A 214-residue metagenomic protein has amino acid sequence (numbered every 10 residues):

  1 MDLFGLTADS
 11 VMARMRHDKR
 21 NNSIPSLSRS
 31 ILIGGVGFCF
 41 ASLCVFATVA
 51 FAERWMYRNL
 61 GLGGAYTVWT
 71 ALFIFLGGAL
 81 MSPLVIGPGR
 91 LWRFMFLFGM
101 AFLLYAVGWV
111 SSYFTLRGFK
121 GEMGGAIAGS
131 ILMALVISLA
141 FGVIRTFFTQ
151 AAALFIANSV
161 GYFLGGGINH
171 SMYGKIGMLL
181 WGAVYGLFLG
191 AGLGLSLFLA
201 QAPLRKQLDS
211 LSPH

Functional and structural regions predicted by a protein language model:
M1-L91, I176, F198-H214: N-terminal topogenic module of multi-pass integral membrane proteins
D2, I31-G34, F75, Y105 (+7 more regions): Generic detector of intrinsically disordered, low-complexity, polar/charged segments
D2-F4, G87, L91-M100, Y105-G108 (+2 more regions): Long, compositionally biased intrinsically disordered regulatory segments in eukaryotic proteins
G35-V36, W92-G108, Q150-G161: Transmembrane alpha-helical segments of multi-pass membrane proteins
C44, T48-A52, L80-M81, L104-T115 (+6 more regions): Alpha-helical membrane-inserting segments
T48-T70, G87-R93, A106-I127, R145-T149 (+1 more regions): Membrane-helix interface and helix-disruption motif detector
W69-G78, G121-S138: Generic alpha-helical transmembrane segments
G142-H214: C-terminal transmembrane helix-loop-helix hairpin of multi-pass membrane proteins
